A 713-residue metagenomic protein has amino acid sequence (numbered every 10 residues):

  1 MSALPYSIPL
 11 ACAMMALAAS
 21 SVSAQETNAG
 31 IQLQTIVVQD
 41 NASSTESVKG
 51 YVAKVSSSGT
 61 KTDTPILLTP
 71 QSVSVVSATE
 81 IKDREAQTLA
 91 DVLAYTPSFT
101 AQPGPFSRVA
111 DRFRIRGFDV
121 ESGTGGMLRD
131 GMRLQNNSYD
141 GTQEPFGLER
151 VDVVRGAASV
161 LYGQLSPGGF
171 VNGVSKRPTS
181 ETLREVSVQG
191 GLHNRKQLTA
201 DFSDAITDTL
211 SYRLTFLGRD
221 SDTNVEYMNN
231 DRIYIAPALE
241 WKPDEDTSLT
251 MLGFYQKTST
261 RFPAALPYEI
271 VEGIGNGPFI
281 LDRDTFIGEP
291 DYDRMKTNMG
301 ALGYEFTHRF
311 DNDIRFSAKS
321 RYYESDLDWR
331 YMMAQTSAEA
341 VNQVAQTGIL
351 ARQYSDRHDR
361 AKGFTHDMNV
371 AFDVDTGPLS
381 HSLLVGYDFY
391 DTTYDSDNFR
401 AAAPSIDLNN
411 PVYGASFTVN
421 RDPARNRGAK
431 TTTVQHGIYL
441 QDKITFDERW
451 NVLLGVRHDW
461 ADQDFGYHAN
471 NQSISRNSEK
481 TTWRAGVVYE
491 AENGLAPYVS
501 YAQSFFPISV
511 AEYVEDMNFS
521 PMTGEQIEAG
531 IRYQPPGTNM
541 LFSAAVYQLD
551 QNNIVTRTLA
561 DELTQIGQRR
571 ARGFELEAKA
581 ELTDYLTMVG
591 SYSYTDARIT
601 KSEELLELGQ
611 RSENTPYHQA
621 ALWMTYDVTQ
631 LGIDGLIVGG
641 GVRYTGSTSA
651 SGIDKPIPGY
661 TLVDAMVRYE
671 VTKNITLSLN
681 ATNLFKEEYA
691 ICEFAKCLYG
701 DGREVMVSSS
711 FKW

Functional and structural regions predicted by a protein language model:
Q25, D359, L383, E613-W713: Conserved C-terminal beta-signal and adjacent last beta-strands/turns of outer-membrane beta-barrel proteins
Q34-E181, S504, A529, A695: Acidic, small-polar-rich N-terminal luminal/periplasmic segments of exported/outer-membrane proteins
F146-E149, V160-P237, W241-T247, G300 (+2 more regions): Outer-membrane beta-barrel translocator/receptor signature
R219-T223, I235-K242, D246-R309, E324-A361 (+3 more regions): Acidic/polar loop-and-plug regions of large Gram-negative outer-membrane beta-barrel proteins
E240-D244, A361, S380-L384, D388-T392 (+5 more regions): Structural signature of Gram-negative outer-membrane beta-barrels, strongest in the C-terminal barrel of TonB-dependent
L302-E324, R352-Y467: Face-selective signature of the C-terminal outer-membrane beta-barrel domain
F306-R309, R315-R321, S325-Y331, P497 (+2 more regions): Membrane-embedded beta-barrel scaffold of Gram-negative outer-membrane proteins
D447-R449, Q548-D550, Q565-G652, F685 (+1 more regions): Gram-negative outer-membrane beta-barrel transporters
